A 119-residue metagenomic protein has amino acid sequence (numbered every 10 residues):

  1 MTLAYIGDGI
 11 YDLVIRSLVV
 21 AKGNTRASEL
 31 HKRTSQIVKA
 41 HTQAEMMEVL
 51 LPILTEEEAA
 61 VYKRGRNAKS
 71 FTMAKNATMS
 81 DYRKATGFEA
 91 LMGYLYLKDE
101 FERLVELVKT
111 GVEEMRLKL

Functional and structural regions predicted by a protein language model:
M1-L119: Double-stranded RNA-binding/processing signature
